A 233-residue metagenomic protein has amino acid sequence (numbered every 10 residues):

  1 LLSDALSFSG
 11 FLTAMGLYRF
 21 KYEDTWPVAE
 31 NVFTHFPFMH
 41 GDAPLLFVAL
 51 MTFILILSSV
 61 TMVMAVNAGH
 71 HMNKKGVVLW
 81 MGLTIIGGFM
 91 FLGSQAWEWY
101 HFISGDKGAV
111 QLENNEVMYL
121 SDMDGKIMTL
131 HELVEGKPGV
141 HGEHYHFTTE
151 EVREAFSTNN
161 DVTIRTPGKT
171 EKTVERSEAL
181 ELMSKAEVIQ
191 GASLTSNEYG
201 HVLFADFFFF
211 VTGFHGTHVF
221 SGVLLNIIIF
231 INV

Functional and structural regions predicted by a protein language model:
L1-V233: ...captures the hydrophobic TM-helix bundle architecture rather than a specific catalytic motif, and can also fire on
